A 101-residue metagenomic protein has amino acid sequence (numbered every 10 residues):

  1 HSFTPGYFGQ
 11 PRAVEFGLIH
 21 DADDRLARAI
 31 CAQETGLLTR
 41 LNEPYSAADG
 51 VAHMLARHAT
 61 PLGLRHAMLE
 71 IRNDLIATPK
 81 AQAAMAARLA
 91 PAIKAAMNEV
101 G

Functional and structural regions predicted by a protein language model:
H1-I76: Catalytic cores of processing enzymes, dominated by hydrolases/peptidases, characterized by acidic/His-rich
P79-G101: His/Asp/Glu-rich mid-to-C-terminal helical/loop segments that flank catalytic regions of hydrolases
